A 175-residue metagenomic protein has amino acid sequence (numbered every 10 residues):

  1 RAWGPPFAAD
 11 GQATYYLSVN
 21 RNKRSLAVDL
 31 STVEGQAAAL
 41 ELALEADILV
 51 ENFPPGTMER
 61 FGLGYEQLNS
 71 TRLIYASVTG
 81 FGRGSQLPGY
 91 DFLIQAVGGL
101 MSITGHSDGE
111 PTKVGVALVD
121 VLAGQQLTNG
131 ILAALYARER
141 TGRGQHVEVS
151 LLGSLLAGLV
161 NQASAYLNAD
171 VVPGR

Functional and structural regions predicted by a protein language model:
R1-A2, P6: Core segments of cupin and vicinal oxygen chelate
A8, G84-Q86, A169: Membrane-interface helix caps and helix-loop-helix hairpins in membrane proteins
G11-N69: A structured beta-alpha segment of the ubiquitous adenosine-cofactor-binding alpha/beta core
L26, I74-A76, V147: Hydrophobic/aromatic beta-strand patches that form the interior of the parallel beta-sheet core in alpha/beta enzyme
D29, T79, G153: Residues at the C-termini of beta-strands that transition into short coil/loop
T32, E51-G105: N-terminal Rossmann-like NAD(P) cofactor-binding subdomain of oxidoreductases, focused on the glycine-rich
E45, N52, L68-G80, A157-R175: Acyl-CoA thioester-binding alpha/beta core of soluble enzymes
V97-R175: Acidic, glycine-rich segments within the central catalytic cores of soluble metabolic enzymes that bind/position
